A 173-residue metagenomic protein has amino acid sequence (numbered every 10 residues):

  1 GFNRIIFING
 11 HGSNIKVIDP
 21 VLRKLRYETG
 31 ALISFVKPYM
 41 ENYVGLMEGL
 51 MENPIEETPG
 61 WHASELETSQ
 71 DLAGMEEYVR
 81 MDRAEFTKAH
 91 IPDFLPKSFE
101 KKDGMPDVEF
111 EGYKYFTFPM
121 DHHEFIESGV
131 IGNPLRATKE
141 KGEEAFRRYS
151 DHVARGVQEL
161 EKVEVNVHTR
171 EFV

Functional and structural regions predicted by a protein language model:
G1-I5, G12-V173: Extended, histidine- and acidic-residue-enriched regions that form the cofactor-binding/catalytic faces
